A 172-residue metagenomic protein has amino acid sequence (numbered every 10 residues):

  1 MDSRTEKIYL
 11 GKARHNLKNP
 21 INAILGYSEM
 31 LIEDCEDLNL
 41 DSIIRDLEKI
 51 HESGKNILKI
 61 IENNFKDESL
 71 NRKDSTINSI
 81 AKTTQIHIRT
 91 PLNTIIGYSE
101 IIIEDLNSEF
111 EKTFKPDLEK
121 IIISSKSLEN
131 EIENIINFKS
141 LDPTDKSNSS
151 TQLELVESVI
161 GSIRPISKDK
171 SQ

Functional and structural regions predicted by a protein language model:
M1-H15, K66-I88: Conserved HAMP-HisKA connector
Y9, P20, N39, I43-L47 (+3 more regions): DHp/HisKA histidine-phosphotransfer helix
N19, I86-I95: Residue-level recognition of the "H+4" position in the DHp/HisKA helix of two-component sensor histidine kinases
A23, Y27-L38, T94, Y98-K112 (+2 more regions): Conserved C-terminal segment of the DHp
G26, K59-L70, G97, N130-T144: Conserved E/DxxT/N motif and adjacent residues on the DHp alpha2 helix of HisKA-family sensor histidine kinases
E52-N56, I123-L128: Short alpha-helical segment of the dimerization/phosphotransfer core of two-component systems
L70-I77, P143-S149, Q172: Conserved micro-motifs of the catalytic ATP-binding
L141, D145-K168: Short beta-to-alpha transition helix within the HATPase_c
